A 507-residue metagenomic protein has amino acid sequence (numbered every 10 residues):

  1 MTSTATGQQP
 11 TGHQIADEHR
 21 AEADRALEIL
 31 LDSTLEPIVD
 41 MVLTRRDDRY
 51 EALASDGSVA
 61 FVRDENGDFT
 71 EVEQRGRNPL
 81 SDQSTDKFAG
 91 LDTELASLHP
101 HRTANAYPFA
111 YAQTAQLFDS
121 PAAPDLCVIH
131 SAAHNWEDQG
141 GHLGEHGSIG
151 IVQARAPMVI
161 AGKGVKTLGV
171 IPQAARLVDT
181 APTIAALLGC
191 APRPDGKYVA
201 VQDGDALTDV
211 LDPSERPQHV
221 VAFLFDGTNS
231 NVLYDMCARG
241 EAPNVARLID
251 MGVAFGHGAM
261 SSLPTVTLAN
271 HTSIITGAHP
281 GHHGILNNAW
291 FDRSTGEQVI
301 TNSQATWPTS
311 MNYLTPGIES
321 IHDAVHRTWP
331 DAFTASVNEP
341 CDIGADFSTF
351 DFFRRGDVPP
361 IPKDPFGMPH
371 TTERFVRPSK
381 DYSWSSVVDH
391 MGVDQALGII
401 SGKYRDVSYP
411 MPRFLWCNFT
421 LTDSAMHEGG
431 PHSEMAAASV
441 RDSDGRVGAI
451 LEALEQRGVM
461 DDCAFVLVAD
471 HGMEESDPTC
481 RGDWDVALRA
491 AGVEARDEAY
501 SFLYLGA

Functional and structural regions predicted by a protein language model:
M1, P37-R46, Y50-L53, P124-I129 (+3 more regions): Metal-dependent active-site segment of extracytoplasmic phospho-/sulfohydrolases and closely related
M1-Q9, T208-D212, S230-A324, P340-S348: Active-site nucleophile/metal-coordination loop of metallo-enzymes that catalyze phosphate/sulfate and related
T2-K166, G317-I318, E498-A507: Active-site neighborhoods of enzymes that stabilize oxyanions during catalysis
T11-R25, T167-P182, P194-V201, L263 (+4 more regions): A short beta-strand-to-alpha-helix junction
P37, A122-P124, R216-V221, M251-F255 (+3 more regions): Loop/turn elements at helix/coil->beta-strand transitions in domains of secreted/extracellular proteins
T44-R49, C190-Q218: Polar, surface-exposed loop/tail segments that function as active-site lids or cofactor/substrate-recognition elements
C127, V159-I160, V220-L224, R247 (+7 more regions): Structural recognition of the beta-strand scaffold that forms the well-ordered cores of secreted hydrolase catalytic
P340-V358, P362-M368, V376-R377, I399-G445 (+1 more regions): Active-site His/acidic residue clusters
